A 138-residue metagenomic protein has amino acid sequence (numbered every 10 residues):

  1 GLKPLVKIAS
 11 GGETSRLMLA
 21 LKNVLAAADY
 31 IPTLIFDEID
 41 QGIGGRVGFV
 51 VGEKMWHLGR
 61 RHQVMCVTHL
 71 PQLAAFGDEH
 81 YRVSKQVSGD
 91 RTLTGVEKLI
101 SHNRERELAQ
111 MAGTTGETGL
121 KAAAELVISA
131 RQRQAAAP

Functional and structural regions predicted by a protein language model:
G1-L19, Q41-G45, K98-I100: Conserved ABC ATPase signature
P4, G12-L34, L58: GG-anchored amphipathic helix commonly corresponding to the ABC/SMC/Rad50 NBD signature/C-loop
V24, Q41, S88: Short, glycine-/Ser/Thr-/acidic-enriched flexible segments
A27-D29, Q41-F49: Conserved D-loop-proximal element of ABC-family nucleotide-binding domains
D37-E38: Walker B catalytic acidic pair
R46-P138: C-terminal lobe/lid and adjacent interdomain/linker elements of RecA-like ASCE P-loop ATPase modules
